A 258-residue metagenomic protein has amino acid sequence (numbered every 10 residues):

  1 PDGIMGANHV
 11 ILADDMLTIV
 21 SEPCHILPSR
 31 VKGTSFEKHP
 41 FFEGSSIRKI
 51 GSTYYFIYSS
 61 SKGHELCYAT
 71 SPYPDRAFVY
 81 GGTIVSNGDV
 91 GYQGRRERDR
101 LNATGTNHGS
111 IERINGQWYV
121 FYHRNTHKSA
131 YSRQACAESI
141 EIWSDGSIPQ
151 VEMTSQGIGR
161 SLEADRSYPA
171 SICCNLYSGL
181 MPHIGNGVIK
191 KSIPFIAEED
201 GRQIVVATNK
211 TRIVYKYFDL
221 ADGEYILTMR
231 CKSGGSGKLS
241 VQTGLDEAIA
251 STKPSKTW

Functional and structural regions predicted by a protein language model:
P1-I249, T257: Carbohydrate-active catalytic/glycan-binding domains of CAZyme proteins, especially the secreted or lumenal ectodomains
P254: Phosphate-interaction motifs
